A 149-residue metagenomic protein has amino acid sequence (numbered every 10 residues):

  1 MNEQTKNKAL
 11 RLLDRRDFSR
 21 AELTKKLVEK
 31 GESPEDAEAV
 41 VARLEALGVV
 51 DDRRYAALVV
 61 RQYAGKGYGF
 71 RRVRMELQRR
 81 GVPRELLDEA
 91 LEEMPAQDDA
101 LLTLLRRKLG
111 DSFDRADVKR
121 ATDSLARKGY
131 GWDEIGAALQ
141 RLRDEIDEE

Functional and structural regions predicted by a protein language model:
M1-E149: An alpha-helical, amphipathic repeat domain used for nucleic-acid recognition, typified by the mTERF helical solenoid
